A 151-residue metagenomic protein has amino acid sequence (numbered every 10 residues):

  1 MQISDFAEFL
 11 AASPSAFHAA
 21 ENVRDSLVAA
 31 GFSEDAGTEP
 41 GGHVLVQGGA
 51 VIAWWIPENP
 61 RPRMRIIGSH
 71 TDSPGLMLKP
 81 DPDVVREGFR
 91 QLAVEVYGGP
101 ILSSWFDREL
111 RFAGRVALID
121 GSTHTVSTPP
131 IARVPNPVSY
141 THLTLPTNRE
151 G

Functional and structural regions predicted by a protein language model:
M1-F17: N-terminal capping segment at the start of a domain
S13-A16, A20-R24, A30-G37: N-terminal alpha-helical transmembrane segments of multi-pass membrane transport and channel/translocase proteins
E34-L78: Acidic/His- and Gly-rich active-site-bordering loop/insert found across diverse amide/peptide-bond hydrolases
I56-R61, R86, L118-S122: Short acidic-glycine loop/turn motifs at beta-strand connectors
P74-P100, S104: Metal-associated gating/positioning segment near the N- to mid-region
A93-V138: Hydrophobic alpha-helical hairpins/lids featuring a short glycine-rich hinge
T141-T147: Conserved small/polar residues in nucleotide/adenosyl-binding loops
